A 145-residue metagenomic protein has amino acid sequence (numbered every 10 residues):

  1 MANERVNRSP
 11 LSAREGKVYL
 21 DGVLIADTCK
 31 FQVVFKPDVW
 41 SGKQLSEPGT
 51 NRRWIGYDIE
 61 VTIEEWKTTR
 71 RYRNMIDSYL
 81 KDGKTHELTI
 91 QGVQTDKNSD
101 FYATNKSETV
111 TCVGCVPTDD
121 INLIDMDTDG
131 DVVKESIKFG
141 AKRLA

Functional and structural regions predicted by a protein language model:
A2-I76, N105-K138, L144-A145: Solvent-exposed edge beta-strands and adjacent loop segments that serve as assembly or binding interfaces
K17, I76-V113: Short, acidic/charged, Gly/Pro-enriched secondary-structure junctions
